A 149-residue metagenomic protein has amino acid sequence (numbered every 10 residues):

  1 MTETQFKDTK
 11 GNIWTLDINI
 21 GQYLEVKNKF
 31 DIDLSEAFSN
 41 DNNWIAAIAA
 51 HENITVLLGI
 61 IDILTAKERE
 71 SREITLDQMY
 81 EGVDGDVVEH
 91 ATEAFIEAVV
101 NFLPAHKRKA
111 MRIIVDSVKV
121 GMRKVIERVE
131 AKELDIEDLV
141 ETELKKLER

Functional and structural regions predicted by a protein language model:
M1-N12, L34-A47, H51, T55 (+1 more regions): Charged interaction scaffolds used for protein-protein
D17-I18: Short linear motifs in exposed loops
G21-F38: Short, surface-exposed, low-complexity cationic segments
T55-I63: Elongated alpha-helical scaffolds
